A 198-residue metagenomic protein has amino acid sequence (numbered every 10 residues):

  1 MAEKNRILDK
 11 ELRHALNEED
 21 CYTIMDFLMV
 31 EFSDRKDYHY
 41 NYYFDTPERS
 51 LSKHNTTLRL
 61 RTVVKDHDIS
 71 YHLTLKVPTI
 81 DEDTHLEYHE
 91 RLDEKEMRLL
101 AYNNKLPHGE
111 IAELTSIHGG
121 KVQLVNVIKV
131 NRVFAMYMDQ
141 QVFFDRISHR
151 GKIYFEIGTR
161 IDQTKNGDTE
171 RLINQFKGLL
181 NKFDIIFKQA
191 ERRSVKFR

Functional and structural regions predicted by a protein language model:
M1-R198: Phosphate-end processing signature that detects enzymes handling 5′-triphosphorylated RNA and polyphosphate
